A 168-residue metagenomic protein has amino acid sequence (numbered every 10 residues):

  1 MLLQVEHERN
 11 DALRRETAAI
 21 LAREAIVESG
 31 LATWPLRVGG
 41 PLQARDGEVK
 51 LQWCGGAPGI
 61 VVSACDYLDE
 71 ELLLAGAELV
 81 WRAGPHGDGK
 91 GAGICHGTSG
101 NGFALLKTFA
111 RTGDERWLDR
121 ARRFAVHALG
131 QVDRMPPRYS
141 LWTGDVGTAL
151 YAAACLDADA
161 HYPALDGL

Functional and structural regions predicted by a protein language model:
M1-L168: Glycan-recognition and catalytic cores of secretory/periplasmic carbohydrate-active enzymes
